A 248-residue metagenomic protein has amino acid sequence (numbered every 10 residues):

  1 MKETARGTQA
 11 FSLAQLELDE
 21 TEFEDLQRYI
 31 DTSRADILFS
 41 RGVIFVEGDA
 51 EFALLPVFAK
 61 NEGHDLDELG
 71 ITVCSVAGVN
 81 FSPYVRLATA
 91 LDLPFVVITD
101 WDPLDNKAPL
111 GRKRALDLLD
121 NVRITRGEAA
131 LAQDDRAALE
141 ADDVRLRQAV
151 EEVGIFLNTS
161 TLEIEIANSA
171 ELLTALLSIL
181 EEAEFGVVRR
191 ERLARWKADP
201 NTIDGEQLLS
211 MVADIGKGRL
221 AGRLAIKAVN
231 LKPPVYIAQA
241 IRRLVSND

Functional and structural regions predicted by a protein language model:
M1-D248: Acidic, divalent-metal-binding catalytic cores of TOPRIM and closely related two-metal-ion phosphodiester/pyrophosphate
